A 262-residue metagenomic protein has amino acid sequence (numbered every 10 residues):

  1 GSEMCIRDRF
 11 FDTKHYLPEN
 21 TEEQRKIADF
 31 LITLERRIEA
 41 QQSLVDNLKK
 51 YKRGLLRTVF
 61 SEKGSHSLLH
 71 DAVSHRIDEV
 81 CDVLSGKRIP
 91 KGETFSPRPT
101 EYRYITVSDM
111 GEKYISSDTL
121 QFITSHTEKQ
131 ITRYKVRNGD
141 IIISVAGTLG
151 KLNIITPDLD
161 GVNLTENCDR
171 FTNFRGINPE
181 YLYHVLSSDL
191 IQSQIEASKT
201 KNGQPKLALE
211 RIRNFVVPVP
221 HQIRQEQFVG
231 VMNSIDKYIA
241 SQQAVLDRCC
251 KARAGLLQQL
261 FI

Functional and structural regions predicted by a protein language model:
G1-I6: Short, small-residue-biased leader/transition segments that mark boundaries at the very start of proteins
D8-A28, D169-P179, Q192-S193, A197 (+2 more regions): Proline-centric
L17-H70, V216-I262: Amphipathic alpha-helical coiled-coil/heptad-repeat segments
H66-R88, N214, P218-V219: Non-catalytic DNA-recognition/assembly elements of restriction-modification systems
D78-T94, S108-N138: Sequence-specific dsDNA recognition surfaces
P90, G111-F122, I141-T165, E180-H184 (+1 more regions): Short, ligand-facing micro-motifs at secondary-structure edges
Q130-I131, N202, N214: A structural connector/turn signal
